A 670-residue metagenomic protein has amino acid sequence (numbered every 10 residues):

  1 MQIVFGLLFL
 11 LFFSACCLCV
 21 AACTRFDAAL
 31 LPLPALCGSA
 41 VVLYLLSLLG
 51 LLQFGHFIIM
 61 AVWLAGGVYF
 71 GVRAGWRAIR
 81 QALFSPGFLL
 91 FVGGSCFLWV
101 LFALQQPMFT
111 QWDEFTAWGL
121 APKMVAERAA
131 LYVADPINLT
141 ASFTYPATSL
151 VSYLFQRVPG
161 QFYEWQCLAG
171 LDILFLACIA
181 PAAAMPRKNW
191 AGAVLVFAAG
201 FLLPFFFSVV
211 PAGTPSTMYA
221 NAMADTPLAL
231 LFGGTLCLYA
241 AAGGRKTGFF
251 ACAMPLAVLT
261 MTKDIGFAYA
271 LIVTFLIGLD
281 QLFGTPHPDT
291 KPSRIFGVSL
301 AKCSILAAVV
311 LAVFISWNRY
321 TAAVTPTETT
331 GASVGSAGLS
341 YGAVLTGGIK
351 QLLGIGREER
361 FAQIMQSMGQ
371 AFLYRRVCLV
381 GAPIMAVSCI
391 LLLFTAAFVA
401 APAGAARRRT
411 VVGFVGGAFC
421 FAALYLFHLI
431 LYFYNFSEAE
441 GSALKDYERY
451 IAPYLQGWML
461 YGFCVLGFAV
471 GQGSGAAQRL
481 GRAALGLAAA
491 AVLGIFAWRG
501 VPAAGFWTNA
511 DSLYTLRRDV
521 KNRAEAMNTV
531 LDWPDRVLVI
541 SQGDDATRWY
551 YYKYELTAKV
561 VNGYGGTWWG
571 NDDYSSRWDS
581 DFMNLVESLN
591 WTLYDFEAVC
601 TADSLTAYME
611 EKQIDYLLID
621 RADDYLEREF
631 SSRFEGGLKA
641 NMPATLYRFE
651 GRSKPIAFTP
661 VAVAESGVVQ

Functional and structural regions predicted by a protein language model:
M1-L83: Membrane-embedded, hydrophobic transmembrane alpha-helices
V41-S47, G248-D264, A268-F275: Membrane-interface alpha helices of multi-pass inner-membrane proteins
F97-V196: Active-site lumenal/periplasmic loops and adjacent helix-entry segments of GT-C-fold, multi-pass membrane
Q106-F109, V151, L279-F283, F296-A396: Membrane-lumen/periplasm interface segments of specific transmembrane helices in polyprenyl phosphate-linked
K123, A222-L231, A268-Y269, E438-F468: Hydrophobic/aromatic-rich transmembrane helices and adjacent perimembrane loops
T247-L256, T274-F275, F296-L311, A418 (+1 more regions): Signature aromatic-anchored transmembrane alpha helix within multi-pass, membrane-resident enzymes that catalyze glycan
T325, T329, A490-Y551, Q670: Membrane-embedded, lumen/periplasm-facing catalytic core of multi-pass transferases that use lipid-linked donors
M527-R577, I619-D623: Short periplasmic/luminal acceptor-recognition loop of GT-C membrane glycosyltransferases, typified by
